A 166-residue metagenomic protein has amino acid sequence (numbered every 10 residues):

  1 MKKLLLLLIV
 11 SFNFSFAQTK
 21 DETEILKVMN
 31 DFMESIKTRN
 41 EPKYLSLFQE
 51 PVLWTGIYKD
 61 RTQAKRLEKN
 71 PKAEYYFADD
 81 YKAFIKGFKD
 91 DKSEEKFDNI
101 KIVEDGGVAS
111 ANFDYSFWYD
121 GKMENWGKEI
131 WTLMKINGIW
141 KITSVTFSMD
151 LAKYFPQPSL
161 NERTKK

Functional and structural regions predicted by a protein language model:
M1-L4: Positively charged n-region of N-terminal signal peptides that target proteins for export
F12-L47, E162-T164: Short, low-complexity N-terminal intrinsically disordered segments enriched in polar/charged residues
N30-E34, F48-A64: Short, solvent-exposed secondary-structure junction/capping segments
F32, Y44, V52, A111 (+1 more regions): Hydrophobic pocket/interface hotspot
F48-P51, Y58, F113-F117, T146-F147: A mature extracytoplasmic/lumenal domain signature
L67-D120: Surface-exposed, charged secondary-structure patches
S110, W126-P156: Short beta-strand edge/turn micro-motifs at domain boundaries
K153-K166: Acidic/histidine-enriched, glycine/proline-rich intrinsically disordered or flexible terminal extensions
